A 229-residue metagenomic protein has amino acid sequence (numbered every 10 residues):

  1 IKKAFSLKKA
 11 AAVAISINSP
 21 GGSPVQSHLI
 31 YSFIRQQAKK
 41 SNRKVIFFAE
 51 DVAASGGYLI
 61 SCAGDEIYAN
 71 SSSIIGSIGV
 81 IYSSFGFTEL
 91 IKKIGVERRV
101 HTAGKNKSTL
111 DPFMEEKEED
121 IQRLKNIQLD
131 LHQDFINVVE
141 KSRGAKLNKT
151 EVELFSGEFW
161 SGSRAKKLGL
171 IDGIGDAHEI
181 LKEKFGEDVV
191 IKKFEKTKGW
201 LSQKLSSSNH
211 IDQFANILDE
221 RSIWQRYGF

Functional and structural regions predicted by a protein language model:
I1-N70, I81-F229: N-terminal organellar transit peptides
